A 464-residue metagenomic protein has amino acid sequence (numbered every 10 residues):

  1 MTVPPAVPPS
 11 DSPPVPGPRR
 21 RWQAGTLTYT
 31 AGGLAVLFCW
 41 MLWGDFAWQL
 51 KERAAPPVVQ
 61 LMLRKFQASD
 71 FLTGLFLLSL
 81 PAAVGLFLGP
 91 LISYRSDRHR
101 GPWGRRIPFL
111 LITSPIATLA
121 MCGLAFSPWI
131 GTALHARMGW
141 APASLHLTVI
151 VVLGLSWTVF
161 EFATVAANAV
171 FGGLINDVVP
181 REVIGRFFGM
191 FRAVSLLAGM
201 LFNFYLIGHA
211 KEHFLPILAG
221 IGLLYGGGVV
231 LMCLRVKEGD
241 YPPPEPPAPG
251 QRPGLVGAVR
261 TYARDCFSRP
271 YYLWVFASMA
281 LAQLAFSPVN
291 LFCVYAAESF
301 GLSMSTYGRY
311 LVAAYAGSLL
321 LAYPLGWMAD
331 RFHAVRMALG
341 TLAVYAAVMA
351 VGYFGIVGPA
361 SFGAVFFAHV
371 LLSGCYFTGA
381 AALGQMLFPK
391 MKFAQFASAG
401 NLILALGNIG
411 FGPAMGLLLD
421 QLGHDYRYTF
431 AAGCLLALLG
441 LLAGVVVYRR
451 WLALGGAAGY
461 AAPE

Functional and structural regions predicted by a protein language model:
P13-G33, P242-V275, P463-E464: Juxtamembrane intracellular "pre-TM" segments in multi-pass secondary transporters
R19-A82, Y271-S278, A282-F300: Helix-loop boundary and gating motifs at the non-cytosolic
V59, A166-V179, C375-P389: Intracellular juxtamembrane helix-capping segments at the cytosolic ends of symmetry-related transmembrane helices
F87-W103, L321-H333, L419: Helix-to-loop junctions at the C-terminal end of transmembrane segments in multipass secondary transporters
R105-P108, A141-A143, G208-L223, L417-A437: A membrane-interface helix-boundary motif in multi-pass transporters
R106-G123, R336-V351: Structural signature of the two symmetry-related core transmembrane helices
L124-G131, G226-V236, A431-E464: Multi-pass alpha-helical transporter architecture, strongest for 12-TM Major Facilitator/SLC carriers used
V335-F377: C-terminal transmembrane helical hairpin of 12-TM major facilitator-type secondary transporters
